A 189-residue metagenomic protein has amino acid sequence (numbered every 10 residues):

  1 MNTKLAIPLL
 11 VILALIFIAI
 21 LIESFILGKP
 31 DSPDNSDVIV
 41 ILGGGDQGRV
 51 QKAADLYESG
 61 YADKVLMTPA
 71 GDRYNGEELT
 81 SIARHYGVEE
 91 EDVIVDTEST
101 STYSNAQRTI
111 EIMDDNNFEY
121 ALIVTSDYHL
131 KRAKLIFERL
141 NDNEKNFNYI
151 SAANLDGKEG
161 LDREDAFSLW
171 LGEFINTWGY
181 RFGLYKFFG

Functional and structural regions predicted by a protein language model:
M1-L9, K186-G189: Short, Lys/Arg-enriched, disordered terminal segments
K4-L21: Hydrophobic membrane-insertion alpha-helices, especially the h-region of bacterial N-terminal signal peptides
L10-V11, I123, W178: Generic low-polarity alpha-helical segments
I22-E164: A structural signal for short, hydrophobic/glycine-enriched beta-strand patches
D162-G189: A transmembrane-helix-recognition feature enriched in membrane-embedded lipid enzymes and envelope glyco-/phospholipid
